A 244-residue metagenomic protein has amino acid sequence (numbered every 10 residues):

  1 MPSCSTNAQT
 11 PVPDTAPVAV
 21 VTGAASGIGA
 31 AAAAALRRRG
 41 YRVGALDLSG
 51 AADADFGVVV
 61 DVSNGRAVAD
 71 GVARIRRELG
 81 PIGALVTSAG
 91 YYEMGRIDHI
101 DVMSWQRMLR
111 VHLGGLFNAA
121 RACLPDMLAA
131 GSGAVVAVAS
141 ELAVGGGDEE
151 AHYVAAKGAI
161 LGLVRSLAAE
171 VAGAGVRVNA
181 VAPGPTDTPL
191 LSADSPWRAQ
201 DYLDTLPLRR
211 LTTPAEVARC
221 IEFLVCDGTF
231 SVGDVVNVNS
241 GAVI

Functional and structural regions predicted by a protein language model:
C4-A8, G145, E222, V232-I244: Short C-terminal tail/terminal secondary-structure segment of NAD(P)H-dependent dehydrogenase/reductase domains
R96-I97, S104-Q106, L191, Y202: Substrate-binding pocket helix/loop in short-chain dehydrogenase/reductase
F117, R210-V238: C-terminal substrate-recognition "lid" of short-chain dehydrogenase/reductases
A120, A156, V164: Active-site helix of classical SDR
P125, A169-G173: Alpha-helical segment proximal to the catalytic Tyr-Lys
S140: Residue(s) in the substrate-gating loop at a strand-loop-helix junction that position the organic substrate next
A172, R177, S231-G233: Short, small/polar-rich loop/turn modules that mediate ligand/substrate recognition or access, typified
